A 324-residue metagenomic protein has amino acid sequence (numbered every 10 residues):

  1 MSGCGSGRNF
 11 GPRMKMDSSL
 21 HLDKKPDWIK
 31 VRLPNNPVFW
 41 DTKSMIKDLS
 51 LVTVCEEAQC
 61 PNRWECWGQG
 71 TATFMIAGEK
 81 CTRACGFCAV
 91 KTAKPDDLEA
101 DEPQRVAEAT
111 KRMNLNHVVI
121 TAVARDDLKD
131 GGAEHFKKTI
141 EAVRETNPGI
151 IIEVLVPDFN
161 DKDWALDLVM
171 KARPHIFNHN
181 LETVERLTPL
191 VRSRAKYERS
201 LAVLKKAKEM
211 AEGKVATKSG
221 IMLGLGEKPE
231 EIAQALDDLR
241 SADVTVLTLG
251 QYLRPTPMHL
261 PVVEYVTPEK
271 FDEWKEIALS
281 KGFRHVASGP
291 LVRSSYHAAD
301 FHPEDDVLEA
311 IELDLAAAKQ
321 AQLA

Functional and structural regions predicted by a protein language model:
M1-T73, Q104, E108, N114 (+4 more regions): Auxiliary Fe-S-binding modules of radical SAM enzymes
C60, C81, C85-C88: Short cysteine clusters
E65-G68, G86, V90-A93: Short functional micro-motifs and their immediate structural scaffolds
A72, R83, F177: Change "...and in nucleic-acid phosphodiester-cleaving endonucleases..." to "...and in nucleic-acid processing enzymes
F74-G78: Short active-site neighborhood of thiol/selenol oxidoreductases, capturing the structured segment around
E79, P157-N160, G226, L291: Short, surface-exposed acidic/glycine-rich loop or hinge patches that mediate macromolecular interfaces
A89-R105, R112-K205, K218, V246-T248: Core AdoMet radical
